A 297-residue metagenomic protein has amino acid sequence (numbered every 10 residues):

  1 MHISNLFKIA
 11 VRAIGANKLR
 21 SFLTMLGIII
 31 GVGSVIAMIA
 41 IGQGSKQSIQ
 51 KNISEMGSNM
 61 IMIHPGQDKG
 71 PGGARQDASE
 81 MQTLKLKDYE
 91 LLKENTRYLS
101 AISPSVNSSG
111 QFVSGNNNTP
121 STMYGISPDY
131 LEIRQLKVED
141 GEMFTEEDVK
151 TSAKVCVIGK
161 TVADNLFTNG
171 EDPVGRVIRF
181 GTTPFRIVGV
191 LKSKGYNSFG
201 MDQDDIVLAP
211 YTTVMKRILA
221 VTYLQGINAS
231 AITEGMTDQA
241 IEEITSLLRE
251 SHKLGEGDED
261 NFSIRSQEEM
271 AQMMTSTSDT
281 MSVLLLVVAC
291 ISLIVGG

Functional and structural regions predicted by a protein language model:
L6-G15, D88-L92: A short amphipathic helical element positioned immediately N-terminal to and/or at the very start of a transmembrane
N17-Q43, M274-G297: Hydrophobic alpha-helical transmembrane segments of multi-pass inner-membrane transport and secretion
Q43-T122, I126-E132, D164-N165, M215-K216 (+2 more regions): Hydrophobic, regular-secondary-structure patches
M62, S100-S103, G189, N228 (+1 more regions): Residues embedded in well-ordered beta-strands within globular domains across many folds
M62, T83, G125, C156-V157 (+2 more regions): Short aromatic/basic micro-patch
D129-F144, A153-G257: Mid-to-C-terminal secondary-structure elements that act as membrane-proximal/extracytoplasmic interface segments
N228, I241-I244, E256-I291: Peri-transmembrane interface segments
